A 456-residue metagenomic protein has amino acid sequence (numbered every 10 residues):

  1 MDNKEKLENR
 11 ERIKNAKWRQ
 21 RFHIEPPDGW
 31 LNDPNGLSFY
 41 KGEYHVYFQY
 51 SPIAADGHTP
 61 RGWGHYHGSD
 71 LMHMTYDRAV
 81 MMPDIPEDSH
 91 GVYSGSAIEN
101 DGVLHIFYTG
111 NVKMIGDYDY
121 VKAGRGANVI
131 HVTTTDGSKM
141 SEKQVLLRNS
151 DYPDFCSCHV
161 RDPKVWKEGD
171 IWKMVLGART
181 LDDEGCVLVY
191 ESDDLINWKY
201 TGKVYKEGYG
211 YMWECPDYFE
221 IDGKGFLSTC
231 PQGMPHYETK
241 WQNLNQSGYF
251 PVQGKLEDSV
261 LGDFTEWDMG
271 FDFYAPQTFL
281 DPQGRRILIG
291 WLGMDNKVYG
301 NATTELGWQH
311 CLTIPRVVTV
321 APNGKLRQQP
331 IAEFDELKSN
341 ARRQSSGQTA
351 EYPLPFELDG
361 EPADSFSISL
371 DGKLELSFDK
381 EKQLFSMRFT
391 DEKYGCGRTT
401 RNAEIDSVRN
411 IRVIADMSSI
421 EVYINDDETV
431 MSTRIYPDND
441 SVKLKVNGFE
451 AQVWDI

Functional and structural regions predicted by a protein language model:
M1-D162, K167-G210, E220-M269, L292-A341 (+3 more regions): Beta-rich carbohydrate-recognition and catalytic domains
E5-K6, R10, N245-D263, W267-I456: Beta-rich accessory regions
W213-P216, Y274-P276: Repeated scaffold domains used in trafficking and secretory/extracellular systems, primarily beta-propellers
